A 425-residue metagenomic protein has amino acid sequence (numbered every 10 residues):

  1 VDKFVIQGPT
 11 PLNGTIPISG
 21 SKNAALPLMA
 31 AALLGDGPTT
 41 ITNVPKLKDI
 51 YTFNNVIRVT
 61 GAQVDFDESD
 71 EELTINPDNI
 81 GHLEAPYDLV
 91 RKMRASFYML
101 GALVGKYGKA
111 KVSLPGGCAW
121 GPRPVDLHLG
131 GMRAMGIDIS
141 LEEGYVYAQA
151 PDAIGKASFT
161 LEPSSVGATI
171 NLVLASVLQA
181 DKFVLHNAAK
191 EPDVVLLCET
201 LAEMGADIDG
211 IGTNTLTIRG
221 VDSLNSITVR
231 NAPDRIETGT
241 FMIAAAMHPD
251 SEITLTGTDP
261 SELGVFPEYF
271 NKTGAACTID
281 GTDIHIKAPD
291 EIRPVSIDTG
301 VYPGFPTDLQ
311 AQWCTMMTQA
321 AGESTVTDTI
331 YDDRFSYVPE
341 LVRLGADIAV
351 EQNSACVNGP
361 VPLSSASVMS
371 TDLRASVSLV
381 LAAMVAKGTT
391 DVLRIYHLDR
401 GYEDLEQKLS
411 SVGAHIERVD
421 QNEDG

Functional and structural regions predicted by a protein language model:
V1-G425: Short, structured segments at the rim of ligand-binding sites
